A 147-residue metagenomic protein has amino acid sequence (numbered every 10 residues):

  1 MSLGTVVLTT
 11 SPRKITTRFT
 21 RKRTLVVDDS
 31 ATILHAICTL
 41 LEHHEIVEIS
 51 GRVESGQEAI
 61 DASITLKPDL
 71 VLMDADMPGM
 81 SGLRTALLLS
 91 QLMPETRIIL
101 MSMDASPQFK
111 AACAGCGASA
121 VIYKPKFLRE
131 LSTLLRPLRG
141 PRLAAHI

Functional and structural regions predicted by a protein language model:
M1-R23, R129-I147: Non-catalytic signal-transmission and effector/linker regions of two-component phosphorelay proteins
A31-G51: Two-component/phosphorelay signaling modules centered on CheY-like receiver
S55-E58, S81-R84: Acidic catalytic/metal-coordinating carboxylates
I64-L66, L88-T96, C116: Conserved phosphotransfer cores of two-component systems
L66-L72: Active-site beta3 strand of CheY-like receiver
M77: Receiver (REC) domain active-site loop signature in two-component systems and cognate sites in sensor histidine kinases
R84, A105-T133: Alpha4 helix (beta4-alpha4-beta5 surface) of REC/receiver domains from two-component response regulators
